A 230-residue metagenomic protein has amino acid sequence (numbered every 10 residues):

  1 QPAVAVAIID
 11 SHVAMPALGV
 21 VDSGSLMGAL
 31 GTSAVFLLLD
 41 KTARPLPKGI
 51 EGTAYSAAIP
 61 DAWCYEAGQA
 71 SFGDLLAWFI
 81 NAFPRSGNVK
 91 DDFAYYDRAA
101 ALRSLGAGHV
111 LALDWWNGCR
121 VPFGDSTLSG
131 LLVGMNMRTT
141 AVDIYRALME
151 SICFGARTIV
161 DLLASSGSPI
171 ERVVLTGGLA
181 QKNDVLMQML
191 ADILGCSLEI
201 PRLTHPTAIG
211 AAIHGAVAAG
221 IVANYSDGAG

Functional and structural regions predicted by a protein language model:
Q1-G230: Active-site core segments that coordinate phosphate-bearing ligands/cofactors across diverse enzyme families
